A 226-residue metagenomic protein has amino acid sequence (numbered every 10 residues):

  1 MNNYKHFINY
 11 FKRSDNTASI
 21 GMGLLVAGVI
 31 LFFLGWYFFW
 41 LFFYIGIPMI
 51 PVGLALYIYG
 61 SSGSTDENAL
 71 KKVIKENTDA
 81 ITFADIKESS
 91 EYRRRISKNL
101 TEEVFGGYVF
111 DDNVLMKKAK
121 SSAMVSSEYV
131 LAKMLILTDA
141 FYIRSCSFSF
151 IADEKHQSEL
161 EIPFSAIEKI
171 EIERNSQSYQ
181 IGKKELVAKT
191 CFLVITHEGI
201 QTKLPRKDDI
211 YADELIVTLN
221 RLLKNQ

Functional and structural regions predicted by a protein language model:
N2-K12, N16-T17, L54-L135: Anionic N-terminal interaction surfaces
Y4-F11, G21, F39-F42, L219: Extended hydrophobic/Leu-rich segments
S14-A18, L223-Q226: Short, flexible helical or helix-coil boundary motifs
A18-M22, F32-P51: Hydrophobic alpha-helical transmembrane segments
M22-L24, V29-F33, V114-E128, S149-F150 (+1 more regions): Glycine- and small hydrophobic-rich membrane-insertion segments that are intrinsically disordered in solution
M124-H156: Conserved beta-hairpin
E154-Q226: Acidic, Ser/Thr- and proline-rich intrinsically disordered linker/docking segments of eukaryotic scaffolds
